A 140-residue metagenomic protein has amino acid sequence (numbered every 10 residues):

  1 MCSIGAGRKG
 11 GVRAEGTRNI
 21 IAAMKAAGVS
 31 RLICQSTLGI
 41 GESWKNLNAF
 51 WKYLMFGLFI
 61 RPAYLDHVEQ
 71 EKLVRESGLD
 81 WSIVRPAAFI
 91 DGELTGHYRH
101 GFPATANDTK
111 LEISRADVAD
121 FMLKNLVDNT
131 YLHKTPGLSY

Functional and structural regions predicted by a protein language model:
M1, L32-T37, V84-P86: SDR active-site strand-loop-helix element
M1-N19, A23-A26, T130: NAD(P)H-binding glycine-rich loop region in Rossmannoid oxidoreductase-like domains and their noncatalytic homologs
G10-A14, N48-A49, F59-E69, D108-A116: Short-chain dehydrogenase/reductase
R18-P62, Q70-E71, E76: Conserved Rossmann-fold NAD(P)-dependent oxidoreductase catalytic core, especially the SDR/UDP-sugar
A27-L32, P103-Y140: Mid/C-terminal beta-alpha module of Rossmann-like enzyme folds, strongest in SDR-family dehydrogenases/epimerases
E42-W44, S77, E93-R99, N125-K134: Glycine/proline-rich active-site loop of Rossmann-fold NAD(P)-dependent oxidoreductases
E71-G92: Conserved beta-loop-beta element that borders a ligand/cofactor-binding pocket
A88-A106: NAD(P)-dependent short-chain dehydrogenase/reductase
